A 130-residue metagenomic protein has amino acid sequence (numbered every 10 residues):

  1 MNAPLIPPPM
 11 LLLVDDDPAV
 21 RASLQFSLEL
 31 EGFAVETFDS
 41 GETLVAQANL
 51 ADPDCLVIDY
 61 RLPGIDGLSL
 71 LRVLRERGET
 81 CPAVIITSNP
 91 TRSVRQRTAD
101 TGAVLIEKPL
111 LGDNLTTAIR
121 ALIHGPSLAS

Functional and structural regions predicted by a protein language model:
M1-L12, P18-A19, S93, G112-S130: Non-catalytic signal-transmission and effector/linker regions of two-component phosphorelay proteins
R21, P63: The feature encodes the CheY-like receiver
T37-C55: Acidic, metal-coordinating helix/loop segments flanking the phosphotransfer/catalytic sites of two-component signaling
D39-S40, D66-S69: Acidic catalytic/metal-coordinating carboxylates
D59: Active-site residues of response regulator receiver
L68-E79: Short amphipathic alpha-helix used as the core "switch/output" element in two-component signaling
S69, N89-I106, T117: Alpha4 helix (beta4-alpha4-beta5 surface) of REC/receiver domains from two-component response regulators
